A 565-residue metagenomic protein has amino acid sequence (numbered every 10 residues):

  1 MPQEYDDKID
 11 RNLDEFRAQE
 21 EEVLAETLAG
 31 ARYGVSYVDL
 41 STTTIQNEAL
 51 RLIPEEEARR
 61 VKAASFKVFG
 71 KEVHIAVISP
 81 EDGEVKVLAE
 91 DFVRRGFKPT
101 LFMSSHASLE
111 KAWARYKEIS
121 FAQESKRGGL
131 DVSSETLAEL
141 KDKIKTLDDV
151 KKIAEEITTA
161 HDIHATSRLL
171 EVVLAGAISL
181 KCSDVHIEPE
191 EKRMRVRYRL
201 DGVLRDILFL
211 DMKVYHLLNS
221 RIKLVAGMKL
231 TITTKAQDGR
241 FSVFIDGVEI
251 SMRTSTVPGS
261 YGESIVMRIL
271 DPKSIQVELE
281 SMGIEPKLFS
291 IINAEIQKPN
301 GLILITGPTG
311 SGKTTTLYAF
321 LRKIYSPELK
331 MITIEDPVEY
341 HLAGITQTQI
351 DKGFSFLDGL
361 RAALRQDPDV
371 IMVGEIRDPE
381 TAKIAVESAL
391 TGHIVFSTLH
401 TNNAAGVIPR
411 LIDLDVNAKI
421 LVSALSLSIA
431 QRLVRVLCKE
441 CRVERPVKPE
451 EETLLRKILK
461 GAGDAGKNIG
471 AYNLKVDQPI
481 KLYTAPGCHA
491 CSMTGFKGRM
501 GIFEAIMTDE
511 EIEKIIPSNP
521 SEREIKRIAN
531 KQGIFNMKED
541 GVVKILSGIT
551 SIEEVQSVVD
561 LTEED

Functional and structural regions predicted by a protein language model:
M1-S260, L270-K273, P517, V542-D565: N-terminal, intrinsically disordered, highly charged
E156-D565: Short, flexible helix-loop junctions that flank or precede catalytic/ligand sites
